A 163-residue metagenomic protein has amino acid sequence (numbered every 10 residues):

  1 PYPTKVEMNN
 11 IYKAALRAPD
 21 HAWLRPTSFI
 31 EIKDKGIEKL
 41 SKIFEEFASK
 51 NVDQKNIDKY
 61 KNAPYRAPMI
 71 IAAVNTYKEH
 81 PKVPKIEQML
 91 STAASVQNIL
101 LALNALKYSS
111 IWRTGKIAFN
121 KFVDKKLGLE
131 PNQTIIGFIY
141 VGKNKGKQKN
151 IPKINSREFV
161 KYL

Functional and structural regions predicted by a protein language model:
P1-R66, L163: N-terminal amphipathic, basic helical "cap/leader" segment at the start of enzyme domains
A15, I71, Y77-K125: Small-aliphatic-rich amphipathic alpha-helix that forms the alpha element of a beta-alpha
F29-E31, I71, F159: Generic preference for hydrophobic
D34-K39, E45-E46, Y77-E79, K121 (+1 more regions): Short, charged/polar surface micro-motifs in flexible loops or helix N-caps
I70-V74, F138-Y140: Conserved hydrophobic/aromatic beta-strand scaffold that supports enzyme active sites
V123-I136: Short, electropositive alpha-helical surface patch
I135-L163: C-terminal helix-cap and adjacent tail motif
